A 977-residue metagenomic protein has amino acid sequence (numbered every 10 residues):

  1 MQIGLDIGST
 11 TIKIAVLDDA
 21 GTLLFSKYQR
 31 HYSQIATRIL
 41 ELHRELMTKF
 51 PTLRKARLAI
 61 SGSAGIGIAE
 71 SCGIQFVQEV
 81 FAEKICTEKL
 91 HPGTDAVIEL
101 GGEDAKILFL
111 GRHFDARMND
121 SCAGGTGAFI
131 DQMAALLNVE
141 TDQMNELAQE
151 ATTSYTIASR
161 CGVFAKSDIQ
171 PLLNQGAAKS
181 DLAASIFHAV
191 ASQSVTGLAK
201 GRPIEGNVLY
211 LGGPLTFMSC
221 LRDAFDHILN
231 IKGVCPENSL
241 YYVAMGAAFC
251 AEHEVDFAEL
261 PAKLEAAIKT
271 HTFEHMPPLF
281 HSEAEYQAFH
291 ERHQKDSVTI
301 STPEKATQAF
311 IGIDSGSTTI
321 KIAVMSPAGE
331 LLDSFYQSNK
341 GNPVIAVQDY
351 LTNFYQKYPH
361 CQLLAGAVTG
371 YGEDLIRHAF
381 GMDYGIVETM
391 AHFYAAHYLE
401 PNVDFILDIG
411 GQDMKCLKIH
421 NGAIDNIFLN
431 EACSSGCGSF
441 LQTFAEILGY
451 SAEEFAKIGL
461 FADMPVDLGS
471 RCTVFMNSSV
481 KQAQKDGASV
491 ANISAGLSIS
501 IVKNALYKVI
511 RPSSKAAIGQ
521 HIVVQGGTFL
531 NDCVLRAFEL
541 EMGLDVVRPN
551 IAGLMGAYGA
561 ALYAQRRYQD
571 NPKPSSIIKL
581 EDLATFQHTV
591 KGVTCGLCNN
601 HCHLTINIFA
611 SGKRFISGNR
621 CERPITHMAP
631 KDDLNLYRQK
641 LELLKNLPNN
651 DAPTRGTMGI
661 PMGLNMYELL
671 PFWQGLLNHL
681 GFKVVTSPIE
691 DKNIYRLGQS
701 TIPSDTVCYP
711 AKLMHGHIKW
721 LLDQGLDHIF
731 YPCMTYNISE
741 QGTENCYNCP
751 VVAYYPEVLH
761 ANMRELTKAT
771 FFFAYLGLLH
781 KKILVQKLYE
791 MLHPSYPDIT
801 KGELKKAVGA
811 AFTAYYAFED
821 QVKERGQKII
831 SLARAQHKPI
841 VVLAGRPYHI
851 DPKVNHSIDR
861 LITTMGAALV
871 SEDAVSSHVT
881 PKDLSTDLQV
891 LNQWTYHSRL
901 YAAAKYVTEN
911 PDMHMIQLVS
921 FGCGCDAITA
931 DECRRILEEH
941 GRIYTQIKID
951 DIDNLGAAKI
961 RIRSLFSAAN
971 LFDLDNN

Functional and structural regions predicted by a protein language model:
M1-A20, T94-G111, I300-L332, V403-H420 (+2 more regions): Gly/Thr-rich phosphate-binding beta-strand-loop-beta motif of the actin/hexokinase/Hsp70
G4-R44, D115-A116, D120, I313-N353 (+3 more regions): Short glycine-rich, Thr/Ser-proximal phosphate-binding strand/loop in the N-terminal lobe of ATP-dependent enzymes
I35, R112-T153, S239-V243, F249-H253 (+10 more regions): Glycine-rich phosphate-binding loop plus the immediately following alpha-helix
A64, A199-I228, S239-V243, T369-G372 (+5 more regions): Glycine-rich phosphate-binding loops at beta-strand->alpha-helix junctions
F76-V80, D226-M245, D383-T389, E539-Y558 (+3 more regions): Conserved phosphate-binding/catalytic loops in two-lobed NTP-binding clefts
N119, A123-I130, C433-L441, L448 (+2 more regions): An N-terminal assembly and electron-transfer interface module characteristic of large anaerobic redox and radical
G127-Q132, E237-H271, Y394, G438-T443 (+2 more regions): Glycine-rich phosphate-binding/hydrolytic loop that grips phosphoryl groups
L182-G206, A247, E291-T299, I493-G519 (+1 more regions): Phosphate/ATP-binding catalytic cores across multiple sugar-kinase/actin-like superfamilies, primarily ASKHA
